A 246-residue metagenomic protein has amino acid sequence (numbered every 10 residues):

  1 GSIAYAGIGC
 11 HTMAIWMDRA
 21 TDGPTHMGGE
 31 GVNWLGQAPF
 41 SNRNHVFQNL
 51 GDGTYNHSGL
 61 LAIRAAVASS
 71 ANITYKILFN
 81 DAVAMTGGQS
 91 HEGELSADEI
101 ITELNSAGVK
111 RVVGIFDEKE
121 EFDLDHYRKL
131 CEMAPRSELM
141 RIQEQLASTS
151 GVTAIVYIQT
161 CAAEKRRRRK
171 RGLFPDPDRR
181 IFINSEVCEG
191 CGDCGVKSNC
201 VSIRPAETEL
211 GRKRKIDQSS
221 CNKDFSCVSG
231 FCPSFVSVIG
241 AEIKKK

Functional and structural regions predicted by a protein language model:
G1-I3, G9-D22, H26-E30, Q218 (+3 more regions): Iron-sulfur-cluster electron-transfer modules
I3-M85, E92-D98, M140-R141: Thiamine diphosphate
I3-Y5, F47-N49, Y75-I77, V113-G114 (+7 more regions): Structured core elements
G9, L78-D81, D117-E120, Q159-T160 (+2 more regions): Short, ordered loop/turn segments at secondary-structure junctions
H11-A20, R43-N44, N80-G88, E120-Y127 (+3 more regions): Gly-rich Lys/Arg/Thr-decorated short loops/hinges at beta-loop-alpha junctions or inter-strand turns that position
W34-P39, H45-V46, N72, A82 (+10 more regions): N-terminal export/assembly segments and adjacent metallocofactor-ligating motifs of anaerobic energy-metabolism
A82-L173, P177: Glycine-rich ThDP/TPP pyrophosphate-binding loop and its adjacent helix/strand module within ThDP-dependent enzymes
Q159-T160, K165-R171, E189-K244: Iron-sulfur cluster-binding cysteine motifs and their immediate structural context in ferredoxin-like electron-transfer
